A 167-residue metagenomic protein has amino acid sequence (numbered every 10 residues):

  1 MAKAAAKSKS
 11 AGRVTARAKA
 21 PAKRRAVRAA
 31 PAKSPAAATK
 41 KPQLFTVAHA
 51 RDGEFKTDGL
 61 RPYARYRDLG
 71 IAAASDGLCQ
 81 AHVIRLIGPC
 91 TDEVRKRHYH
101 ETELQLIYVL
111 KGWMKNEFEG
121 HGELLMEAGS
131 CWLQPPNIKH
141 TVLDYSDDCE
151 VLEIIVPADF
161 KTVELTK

Functional and structural regions predicted by a protein language model:
A2-G88, E164-K167: A short, N-terminal "cap"/entry segment at the start of jelly-roll beta-barrel domains of the cupin/DSBH fold
R61, A74-C79, C90-L106, G120 (+2 more regions): A short beta-loop-beta micro-motif enriched in histidine and acidic residues
A81-V83, L133, S146-V163: A short hydrophobic beta-strand segment most commonly corresponding to one strand of the jelly-roll/cupin
H82-R85, S130, H140: Hydrophobic/aromatic beta-strand elements that line small-molecule binding cavities or substrate pockets in beta-rich
V83-I87, Y99-N116, I154-P157: Short, conserved beta-strand element in jelly-roll/cupin
P89, T141, P157-D159: Short coil/turn motifs at secondary-structure junctions
K96, N116-E117, Q134, K139-S146: Short beta-strand His + acidic residue motifs that chelate non-heme Fe in jelly-roll/DSBH and cupin folds
G120-N137: Short acidic-glycine-tyrosine-enriched beta hairpin
